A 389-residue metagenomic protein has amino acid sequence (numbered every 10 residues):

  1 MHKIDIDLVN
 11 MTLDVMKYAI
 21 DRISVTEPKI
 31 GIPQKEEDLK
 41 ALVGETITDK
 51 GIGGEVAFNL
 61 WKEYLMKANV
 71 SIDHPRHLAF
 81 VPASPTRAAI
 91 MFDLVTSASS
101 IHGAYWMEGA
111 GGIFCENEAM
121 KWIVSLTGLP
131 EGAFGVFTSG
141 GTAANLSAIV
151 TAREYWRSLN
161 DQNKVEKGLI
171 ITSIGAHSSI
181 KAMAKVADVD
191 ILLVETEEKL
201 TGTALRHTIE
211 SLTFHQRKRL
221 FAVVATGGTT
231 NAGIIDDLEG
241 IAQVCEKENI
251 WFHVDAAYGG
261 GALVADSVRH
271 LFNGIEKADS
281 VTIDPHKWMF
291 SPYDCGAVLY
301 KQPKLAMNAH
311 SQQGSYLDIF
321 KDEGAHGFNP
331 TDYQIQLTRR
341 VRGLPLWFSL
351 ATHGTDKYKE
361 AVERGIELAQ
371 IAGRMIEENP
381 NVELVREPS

Functional and structural regions predicted by a protein language model:
M1, S99-M107, P130-V136, E166-K167 (+3 more regions): Glycine- and acidic
M1-G132: N-terminal entrance/gating region of PLP-dependent enzymes' catalytic architecture
V9-T12, A119, A148, A184 (+4 more regions): A residue-level signal for conserved active-site and pocket-lining positions in enzyme catalytic cores
R22, W122, L126, T151-S158 (+1 more regions): Active-site catalytic microenvironments for nucleophilic, acid-base chemistry
S84, A88-M91, F137, A143-S147: Conserved redox-cofactor binding core of oxidoreductases
E131-G132, V385-S389: Short Gly/Ser/Thr- and Asp/Glu-enriched loop/turn motifs at secondary-structure junctions
G140-M307: Conserved PLP-enzyme active-site core in the AAT-like
G274-P380, E387: Active-site C-terminal subdomain of aminotransferase-like
